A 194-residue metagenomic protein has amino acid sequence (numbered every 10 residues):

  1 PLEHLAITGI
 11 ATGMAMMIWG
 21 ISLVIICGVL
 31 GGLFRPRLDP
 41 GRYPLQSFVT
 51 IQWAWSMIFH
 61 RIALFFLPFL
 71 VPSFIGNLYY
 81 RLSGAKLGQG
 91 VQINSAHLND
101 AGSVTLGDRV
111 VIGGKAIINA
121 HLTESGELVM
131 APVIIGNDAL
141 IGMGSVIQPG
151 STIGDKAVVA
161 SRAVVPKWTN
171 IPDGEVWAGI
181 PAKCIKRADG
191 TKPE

Functional and structural regions predicted by a protein language model:
P1-L82, A188-E194: Terminal amphipathic alpha-helical/low-complexity segments used for targeting or macromolecular assembly
D39-G41, G84, G88, G113 (+2 more regions): Glycine-centered flexibility motif
A63-N119, S125-G126, A131, S145 (+1 more regions): Left-handed beta-helix
I112-H121, G126-E194: Glycine-rich hexapeptide-repeat left-handed beta-helix
